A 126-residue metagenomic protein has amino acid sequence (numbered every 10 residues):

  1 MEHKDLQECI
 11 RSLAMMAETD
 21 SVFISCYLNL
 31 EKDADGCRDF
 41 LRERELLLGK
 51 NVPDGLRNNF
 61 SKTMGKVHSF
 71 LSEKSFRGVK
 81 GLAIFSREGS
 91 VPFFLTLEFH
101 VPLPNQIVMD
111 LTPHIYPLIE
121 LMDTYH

Functional and structural regions predicted by a protein language model:
M1-L121: Non-catalytic, solvent-exposed interaction/assembly segments
T124-H126: Phosphate-binding glycine-rich loops and their immediate beta-loop-alpha structural context
